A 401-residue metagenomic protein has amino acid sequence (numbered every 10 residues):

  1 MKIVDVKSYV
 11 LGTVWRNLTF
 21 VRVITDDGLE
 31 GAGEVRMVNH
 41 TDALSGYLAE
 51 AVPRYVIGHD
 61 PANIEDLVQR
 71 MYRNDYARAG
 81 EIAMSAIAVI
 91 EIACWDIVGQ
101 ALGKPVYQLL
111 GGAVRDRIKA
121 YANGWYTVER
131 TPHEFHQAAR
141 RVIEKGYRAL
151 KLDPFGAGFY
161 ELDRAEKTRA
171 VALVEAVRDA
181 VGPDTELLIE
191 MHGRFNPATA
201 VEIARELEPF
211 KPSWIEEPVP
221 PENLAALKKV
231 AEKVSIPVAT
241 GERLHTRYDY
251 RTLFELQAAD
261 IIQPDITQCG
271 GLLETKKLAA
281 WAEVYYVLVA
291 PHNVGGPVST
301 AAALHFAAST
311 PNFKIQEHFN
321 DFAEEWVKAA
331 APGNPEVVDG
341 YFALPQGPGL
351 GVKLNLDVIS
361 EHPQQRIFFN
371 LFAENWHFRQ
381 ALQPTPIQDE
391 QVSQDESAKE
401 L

Functional and structural regions predicted by a protein language model:
I3, G28, V52, I90 (+8 more regions): Conserved, mostly hydrophobic/aromatic
V4, S8-L11, W15, V294-L401: Flexible C-terminal active-site loop/helix
T19-D27, N334: Short beta-strand elements
D26-L102, Q383-E400: Metal- or metallocofactor-binding catalytic centers and their adjacent structured scaffolds across diverse enzyme
E50, D66, R205, K211 (+1 more regions): Shared catalytic-loop signature of beta/alpha-barrel
E91-V128: Glycine-rich, aromatic-flanked loop segments that form ligand/cofactor-binding clefts across common enzyme folds
R117, Y121, W125-V234: Metal-dependent enolase-superfamily TIM-barrel catalytic cores that perform enediolate-based chemistry
